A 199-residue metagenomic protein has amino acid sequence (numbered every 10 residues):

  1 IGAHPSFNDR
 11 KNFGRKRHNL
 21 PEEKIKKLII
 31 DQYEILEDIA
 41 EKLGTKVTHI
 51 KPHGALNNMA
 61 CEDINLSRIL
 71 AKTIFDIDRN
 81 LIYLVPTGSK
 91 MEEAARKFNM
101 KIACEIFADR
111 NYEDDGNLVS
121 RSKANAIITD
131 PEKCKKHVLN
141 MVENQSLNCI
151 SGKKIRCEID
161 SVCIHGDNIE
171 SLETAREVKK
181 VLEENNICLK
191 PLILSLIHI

Functional and structural regions predicted by a protein language model:
H4, I50, I164: Conserved, mostly hydrophobic/aromatic
K11-K26, A60, N117-T129: Glycine-rich tight-turn/loop motif centered on a GG-T
K11-L43, H49: Glycine/small-residue-rich loop that forms an oxyanion/phosphate-binding "nest" at active or ligand-binding sites
D38-T48, Q145-E158, C188-L194: Flexible, glycine/charged-enriched surface loops at secondary-structure junctions
D63-I69: Charged helix-capping and loop-helix junction motifs
G88-S146: Active-site rim beta-loop-alpha module in soluble metabolic enzymes
S171-C188: C-terminal helical cap(s) of enzyme catalytic domains, especially alpha/beta-barrels
I197-I199: Conserved small/polar residues in nucleotide/adenosyl-binding loops
